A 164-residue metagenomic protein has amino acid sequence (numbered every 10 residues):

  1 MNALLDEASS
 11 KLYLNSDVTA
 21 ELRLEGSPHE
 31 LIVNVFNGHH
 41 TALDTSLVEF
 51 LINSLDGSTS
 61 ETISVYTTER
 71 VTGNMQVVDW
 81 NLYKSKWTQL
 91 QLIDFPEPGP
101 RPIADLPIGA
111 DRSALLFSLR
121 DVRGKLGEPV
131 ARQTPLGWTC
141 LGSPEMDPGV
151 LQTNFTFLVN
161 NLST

Functional and structural regions predicted by a protein language model:
N2: Hydrophobic "anchor" residues on beta-strands that sit immediately upstream of conserved functional sites
E7, H39-T45, E49-T164: Intrinsically disordered, low-complexity regulatory segments at domain boundaries and processing junctions
E7-L31, K125: Classical protein tyrosine phosphatase
H29-H39: RNase H-like polynucleotidyl transferase catalytic core
